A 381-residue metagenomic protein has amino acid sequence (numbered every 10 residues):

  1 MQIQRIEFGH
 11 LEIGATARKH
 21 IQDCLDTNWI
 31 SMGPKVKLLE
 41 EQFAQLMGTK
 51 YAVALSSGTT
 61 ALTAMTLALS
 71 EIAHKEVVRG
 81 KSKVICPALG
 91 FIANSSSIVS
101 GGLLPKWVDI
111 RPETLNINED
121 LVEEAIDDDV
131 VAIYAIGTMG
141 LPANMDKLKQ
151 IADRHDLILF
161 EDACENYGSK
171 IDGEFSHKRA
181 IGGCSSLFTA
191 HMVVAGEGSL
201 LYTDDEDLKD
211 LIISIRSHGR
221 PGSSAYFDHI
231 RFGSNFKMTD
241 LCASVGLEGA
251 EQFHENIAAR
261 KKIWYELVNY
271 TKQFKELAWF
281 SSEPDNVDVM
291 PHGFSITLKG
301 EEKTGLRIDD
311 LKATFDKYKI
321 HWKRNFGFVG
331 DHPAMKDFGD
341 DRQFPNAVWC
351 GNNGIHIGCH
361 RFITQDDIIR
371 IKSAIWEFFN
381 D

Functional and structural regions predicted by a protein language model:
M1-I30, P34, G358: N-terminal "arm"/small-domain region of PLP-dependent enzymes with the aminotransferase-like
L11, V36-E41, T49-V53, T59 (+6 more regions): PLP-dependent aminotransferase class I/II
W29, G33-K83, S97-V99, W107-D109 (+1 more regions): Phosphate-binding glycine-rich loop
T66-A125, R307, F315: Conserved PLP-anchoring active-site segment centered on the Schiff-base-forming lysine
G101, R154-H155, F274, Y318: Helix C-cap/helix->beta junction micro-motif
E113-A195, L200-Y202, D207, H356: Active-site phosphate-binding strand-loop segment of PLP-dependent enzymes
